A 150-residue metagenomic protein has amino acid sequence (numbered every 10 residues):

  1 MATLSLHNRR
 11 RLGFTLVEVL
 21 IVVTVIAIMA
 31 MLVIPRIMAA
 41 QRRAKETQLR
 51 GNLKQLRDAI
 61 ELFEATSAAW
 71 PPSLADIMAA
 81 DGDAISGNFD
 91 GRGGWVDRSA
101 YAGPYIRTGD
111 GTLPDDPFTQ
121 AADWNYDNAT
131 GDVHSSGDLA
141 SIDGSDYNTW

Functional and structural regions predicted by a protein language model:
M1-F14: N-terminal leader/signal peptides at the extreme start of proteins
H7, A39, L62-T66: Conserved amphipathic alpha-helical interaction elements at protein-protein interfaces in regulatory, energy-coupling
L20-R36: Alpha-helical hydrophobic helix detector
R36-K54: Aliphatic-rich helix starts adjacent to a transmembrane/signal segment
E46-T47, K54-T66: Charged, glycine-enriched surface loops/patches that mediate electrostatic binding to polyanionic ligands
I60-A102: Short, glycine/small-hydrophobic-rich surface segments
T112-W150: Short, surface-exposed interaction loops/tails
